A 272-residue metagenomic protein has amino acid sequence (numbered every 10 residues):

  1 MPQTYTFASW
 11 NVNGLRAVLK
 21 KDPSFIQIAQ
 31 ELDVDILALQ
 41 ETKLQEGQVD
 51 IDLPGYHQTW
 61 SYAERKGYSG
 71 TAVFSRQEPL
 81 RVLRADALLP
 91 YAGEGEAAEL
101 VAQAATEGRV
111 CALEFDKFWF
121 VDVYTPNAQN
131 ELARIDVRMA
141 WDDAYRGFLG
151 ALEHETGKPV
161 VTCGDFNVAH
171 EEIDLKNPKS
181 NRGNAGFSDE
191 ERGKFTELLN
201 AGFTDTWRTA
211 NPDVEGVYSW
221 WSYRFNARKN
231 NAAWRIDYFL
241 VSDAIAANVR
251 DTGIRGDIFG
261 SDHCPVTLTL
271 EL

Functional and structural regions predicted by a protein language model:
M1-L53, H57-T59, A63-T71: N-terminal, active-site-proximal structural segment of metallo-dependent hydrolase catalytic domains
F7-N11, A29-G47, F120, L149-E172 (+4 more regions): Active-site beta-strand/loop signature of hydrolases that rely on acidic residues for catalysis
K43, V49-A128: Structured beta-strand-rich core segments of catalytic domains in phosphoester-bond hydrolases
H57, D143-A232, I236: Metal-dependent phosphoesterases centered on the DNase I-like endonuclease/exonuclease/phosphatase
Q58, A247-D257: Low-complexity, intrinsically disordered Gly/Pro/Thr-rich segments
S61-E64, V101-Q103, R228-N231, G256-F259: Short Gly/Pro-enriched turn/cap motifs at secondary-structure boundaries
K66-V82, V214, F225-A246: Conserved beta strand-loop-helix elements of the APE1-like EEP
R76, L113-D116, S242-D243, S261 (+1 more regions): Active-site beta-strand termini and strand-to-loop segments that position acidic
